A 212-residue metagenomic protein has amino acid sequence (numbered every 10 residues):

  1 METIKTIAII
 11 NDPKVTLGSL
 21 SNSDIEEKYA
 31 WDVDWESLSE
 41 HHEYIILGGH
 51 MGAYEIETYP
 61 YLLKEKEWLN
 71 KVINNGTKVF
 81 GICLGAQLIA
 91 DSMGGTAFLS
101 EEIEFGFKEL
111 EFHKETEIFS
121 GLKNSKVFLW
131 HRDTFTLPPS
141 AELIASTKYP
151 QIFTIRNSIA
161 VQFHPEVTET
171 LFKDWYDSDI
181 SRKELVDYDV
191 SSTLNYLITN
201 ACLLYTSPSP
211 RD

Functional and structural regions predicted by a protein language model:
K5-D24: Short, charged N-terminal beta->alpha structural module
I9-N11, A30, L84: Cofactor-binding loop segments of dinucleotide-utilizing enzymes, especially the Rossmann-like FAD- and NAD(P)+-binding
I25-F80: Flexible gly/pro-rich beta->alpha loop and the following alpha-helix that scaffold active-site loops
V72-T96: Catalytic nucleophile loop
D91-F172: Pocket-forming structural segment of enzyme catalytic cores
R156, Q162, V167-T193: C-terminal helical/coil "lid" or tail adjacent to the Rossmann-like core of SAM-dependent
T193-L204: An accessory alpha-helical subdomain
Y205-D212: Conserved small/polar residues in nucleotide/adenosyl-binding loops
